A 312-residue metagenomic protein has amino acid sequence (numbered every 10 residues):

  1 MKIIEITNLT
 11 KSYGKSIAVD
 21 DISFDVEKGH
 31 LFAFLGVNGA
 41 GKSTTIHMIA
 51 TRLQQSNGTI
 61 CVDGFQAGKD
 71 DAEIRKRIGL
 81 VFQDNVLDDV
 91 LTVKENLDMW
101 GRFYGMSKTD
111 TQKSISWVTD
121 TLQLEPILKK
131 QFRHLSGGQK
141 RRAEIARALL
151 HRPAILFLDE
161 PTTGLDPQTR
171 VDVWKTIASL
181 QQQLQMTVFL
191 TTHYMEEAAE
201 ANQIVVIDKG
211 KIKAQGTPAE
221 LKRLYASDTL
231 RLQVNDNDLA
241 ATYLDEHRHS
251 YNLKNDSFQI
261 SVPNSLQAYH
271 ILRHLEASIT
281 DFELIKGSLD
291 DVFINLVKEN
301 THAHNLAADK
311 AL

Functional and structural regions predicted by a protein language model:
D98, R102, T109-I127: Conserved ABC ATPase "signature" region
Q131-L135: Conserved ABC ATPase signature
R152: Conserved catalytic motifs of ABC-family nucleotide-binding domains
L156-D159: Catalytic Walker B motif of ABC-type/P-loop ATPase nucleotide-binding domains
Q215-G216: ABC ATPase "signature
T229-N300: Short, charged/small-residue-rich alpha-helical element at the C-terminal edge of ABC transporter nucleotide-binding
